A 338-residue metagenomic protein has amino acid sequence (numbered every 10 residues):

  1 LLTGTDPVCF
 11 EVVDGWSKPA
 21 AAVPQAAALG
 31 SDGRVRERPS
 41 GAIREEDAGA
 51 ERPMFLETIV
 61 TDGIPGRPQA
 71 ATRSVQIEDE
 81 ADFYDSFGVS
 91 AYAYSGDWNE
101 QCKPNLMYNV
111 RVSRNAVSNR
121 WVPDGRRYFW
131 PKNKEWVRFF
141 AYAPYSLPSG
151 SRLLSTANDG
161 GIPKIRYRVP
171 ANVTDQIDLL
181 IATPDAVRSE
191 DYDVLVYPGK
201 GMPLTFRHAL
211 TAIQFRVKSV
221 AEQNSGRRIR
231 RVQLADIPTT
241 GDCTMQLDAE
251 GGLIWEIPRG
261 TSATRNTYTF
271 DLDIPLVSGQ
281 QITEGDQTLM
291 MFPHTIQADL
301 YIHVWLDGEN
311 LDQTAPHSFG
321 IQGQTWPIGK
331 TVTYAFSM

Functional and structural regions predicted by a protein language model:
L1-T5, D85, S95-D97, V232 (+4 more regions): Solvent-exposed loop/turn and edge beta-strand elements of beta-rich ligand-binding domains
L2-G226, L306, T325-P327: Short, low-hydrophobicity acidic/polar segments
P7, N119-P131, T269-L272, I282-H294 (+1 more regions): Exposed aromatic-hydrophobic patches
P24-G30, P39, D271, P275 (+1 more regions): Low-complexity, acidic Ser/Thr/Pro-rich "mucin-like" tracts of secreted and single-pass surface proteins
G96-R111, T240-M245, N310-F319: Surface-exposed loop/edge segments in extracytoplasmic proteins
A116-W121, I254-I257, Q322-Y334: Short, surface-exposed linear segments at secondary-structure transitions and domain or protein termini
L180-Y197, G201, T205-Q287, I296-A298: Short helix-loop boundary/capping segments
V220-A221, H294-M338: Exposed, polar/acidic Ser/Thr-rich sequence context and nearby capping/turn residues that mark flexible linkers
